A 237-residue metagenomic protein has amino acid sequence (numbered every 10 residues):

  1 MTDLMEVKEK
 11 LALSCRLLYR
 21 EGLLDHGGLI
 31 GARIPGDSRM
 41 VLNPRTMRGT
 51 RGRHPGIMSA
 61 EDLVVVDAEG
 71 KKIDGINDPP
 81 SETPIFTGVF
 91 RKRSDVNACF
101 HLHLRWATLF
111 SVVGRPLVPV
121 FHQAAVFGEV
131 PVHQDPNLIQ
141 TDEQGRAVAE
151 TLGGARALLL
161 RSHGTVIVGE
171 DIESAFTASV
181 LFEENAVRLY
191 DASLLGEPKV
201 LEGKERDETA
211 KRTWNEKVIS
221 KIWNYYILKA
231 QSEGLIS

Functional and structural regions predicted by a protein language model:
M1-S237: Glycine-rich flexible loops
